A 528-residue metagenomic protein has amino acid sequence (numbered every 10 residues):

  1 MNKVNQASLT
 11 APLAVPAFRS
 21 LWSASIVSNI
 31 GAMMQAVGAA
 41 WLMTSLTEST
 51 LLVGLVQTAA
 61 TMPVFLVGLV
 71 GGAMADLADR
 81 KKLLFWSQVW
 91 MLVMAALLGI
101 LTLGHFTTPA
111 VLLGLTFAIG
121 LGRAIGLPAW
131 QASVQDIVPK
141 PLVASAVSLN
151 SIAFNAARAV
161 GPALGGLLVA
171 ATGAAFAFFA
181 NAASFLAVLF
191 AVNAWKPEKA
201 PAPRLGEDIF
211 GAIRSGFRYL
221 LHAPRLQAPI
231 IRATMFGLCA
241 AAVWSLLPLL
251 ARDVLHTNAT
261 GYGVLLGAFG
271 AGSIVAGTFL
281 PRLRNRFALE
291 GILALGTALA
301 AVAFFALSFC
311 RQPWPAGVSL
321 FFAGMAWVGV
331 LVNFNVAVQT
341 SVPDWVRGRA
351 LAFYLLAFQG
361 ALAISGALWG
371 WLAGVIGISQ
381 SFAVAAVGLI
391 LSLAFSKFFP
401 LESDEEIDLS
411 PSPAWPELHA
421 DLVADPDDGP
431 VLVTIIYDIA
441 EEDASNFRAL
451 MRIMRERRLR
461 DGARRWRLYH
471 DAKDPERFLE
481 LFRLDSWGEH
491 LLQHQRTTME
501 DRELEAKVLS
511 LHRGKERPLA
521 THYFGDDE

Functional and structural regions predicted by a protein language model:
V4-M62, R218, H222-G267: Helix-loop boundary and gating motifs at the non-cytosolic
A14, S45, D76-L77, H105 (+6 more regions): Membrane-helix boundary and inter-helical linker elements of multi-pass secondary transporters
A17-V37, A60-M94, V111-A170, F185 (+6 more regions): Substrate-agnostic recognition of the 12-TM MFS/MFS-like secondary transporter fold
A40-T47, L98-G104, V160-A180, D253-L255 (+1 more regions): Transmembrane alpha-helix termini and helix-breaking/packing motifs in multi-pass membrane transporters
L66, K81-L83, L97, P109 (+5 more regions): C-terminal transmembrane bundle of multi-pass solute transporters/carriers
A132, D136, F178-D208, R286 (+1 more regions): Helix-loop junctions on the cytosolic side of multi-pass membrane transporters, especially the intracellular loop
E402-E405, R458-R465, R483-L519: An amphipathic, aromatic/His-enriched active-site/gating alpha helix that lines ligand/cofactor pockets
R455-L479: Short, glycine- and small/hydrophobic-rich beta-strand elements in well-ordered beta-sheets
